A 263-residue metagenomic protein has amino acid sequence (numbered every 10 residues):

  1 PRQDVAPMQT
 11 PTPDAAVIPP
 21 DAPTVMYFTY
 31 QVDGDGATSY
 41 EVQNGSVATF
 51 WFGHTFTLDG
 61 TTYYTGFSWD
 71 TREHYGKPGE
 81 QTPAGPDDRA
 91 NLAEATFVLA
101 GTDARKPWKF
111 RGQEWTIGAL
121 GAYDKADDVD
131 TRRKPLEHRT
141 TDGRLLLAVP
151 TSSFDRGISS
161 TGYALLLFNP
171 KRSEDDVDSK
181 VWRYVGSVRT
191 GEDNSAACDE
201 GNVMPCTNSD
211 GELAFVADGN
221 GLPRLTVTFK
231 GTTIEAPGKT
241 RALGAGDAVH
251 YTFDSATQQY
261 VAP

Functional and structural regions predicted by a protein language model:
P1-A48, H54-T57, D155, S160-T161 (+1 more regions): Acidic, small-residue rich beta-repeat scaffolds with periodic aromatic anchors
A22-F97: N-terminal Sec/ER secretory leader and immediately downstream segment of secreted/extracellular precursors
Q43-V47, K125-D128, D142-L146: A short linear-motif detector with a strong N-terminal bias
L58-T71, H138-S153, A214-K230: Acidic/hydrophobic-patterned starts of short beta strands in beta-sheet-rich repeat architectures
Y63-R139: Short N-terminal edge-element motif at the start of the domain
S68, T96-L99, V149, F168 (+2 more regions): Hydrophobic side chains in beta-strands
R89-A119, L146-L147, T161-T190: Long, charged/polar, surface-exposed segments that mediate recognition or autoinhibition
D130-N169, E174: Contiguous hydrophobic, core-forming segments of folded domains
